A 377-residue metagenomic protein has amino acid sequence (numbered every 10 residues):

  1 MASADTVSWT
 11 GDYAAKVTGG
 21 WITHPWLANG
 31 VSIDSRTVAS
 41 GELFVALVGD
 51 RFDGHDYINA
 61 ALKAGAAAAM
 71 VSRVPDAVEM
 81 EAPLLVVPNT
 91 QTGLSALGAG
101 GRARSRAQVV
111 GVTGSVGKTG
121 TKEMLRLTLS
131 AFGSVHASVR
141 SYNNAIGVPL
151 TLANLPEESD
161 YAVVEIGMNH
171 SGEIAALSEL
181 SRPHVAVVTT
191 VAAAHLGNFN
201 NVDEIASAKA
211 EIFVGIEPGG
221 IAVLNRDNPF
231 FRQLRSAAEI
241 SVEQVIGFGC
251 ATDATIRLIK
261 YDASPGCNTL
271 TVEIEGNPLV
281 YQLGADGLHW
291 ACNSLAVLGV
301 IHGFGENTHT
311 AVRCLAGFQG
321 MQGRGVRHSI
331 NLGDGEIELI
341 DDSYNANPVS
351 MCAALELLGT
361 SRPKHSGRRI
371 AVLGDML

Functional and structural regions predicted by a protein language model:
M1-A96, G100, R368, L377: N-terminal leader/targeting and accessory segments in enzymes
Y13, G93-R226, F230-E243: Phosphate-binding loop of NTP-binding sites
G41, V164, L224, I340-D341 (+1 more regions): Active-site flanking residues adjacent to catalytic metal/cofactor-binding acidic residues
G49-F52, M321, S343-L377: Active-site beta-alpha connecting loops in nucleotide-dependent enzymes
P75-M80, V187-E338, T360, S366-G367: Acidic, Mg2+-coordinating active-site environments of NTP-dependent enzymes
L84-V86, V109, S134-A137, V245-G247 (+2 more regions): Conserved beta-strand scaffold positions in the cores of enzyme catalytic domains, especially in NTP/NDP-utilizing
L94-L97, L125, L129, T151-L152 (+3 more regions): Buried hydrophobic packing segments
